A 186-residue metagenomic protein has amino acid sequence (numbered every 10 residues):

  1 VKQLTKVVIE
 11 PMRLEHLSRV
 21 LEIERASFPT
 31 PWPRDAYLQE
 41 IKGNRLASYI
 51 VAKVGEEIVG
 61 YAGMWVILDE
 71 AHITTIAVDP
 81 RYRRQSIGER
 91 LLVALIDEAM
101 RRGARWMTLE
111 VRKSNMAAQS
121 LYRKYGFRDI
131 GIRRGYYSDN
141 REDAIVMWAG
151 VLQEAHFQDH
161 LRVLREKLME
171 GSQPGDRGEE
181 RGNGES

Functional and structural regions predicted by a protein language model:
K2, P11-R83, L92-R102, G150-E154 (+1 more regions): Acetyl-CoA-dependent GNAT
I9, R84, V111: Conserved SAM-binding loop
A47, W106-R112, S138, A144-L152 (+1 more regions): Conserved catalytic core of the tyrosine transesterase superfamily
L92, N115-A118, G135-N140: Short glycine/proline-centered loop/turn elements that form peptide/ligand docking sites
A99-E110, R133: Conserved GNAT acetyl-CoA-binding A-motif
E110, R123, R128-I145, F157-Q158 (+1 more regions): Conserved catalytic-core motifs of GNAT/GCN5-like acyltransferases
